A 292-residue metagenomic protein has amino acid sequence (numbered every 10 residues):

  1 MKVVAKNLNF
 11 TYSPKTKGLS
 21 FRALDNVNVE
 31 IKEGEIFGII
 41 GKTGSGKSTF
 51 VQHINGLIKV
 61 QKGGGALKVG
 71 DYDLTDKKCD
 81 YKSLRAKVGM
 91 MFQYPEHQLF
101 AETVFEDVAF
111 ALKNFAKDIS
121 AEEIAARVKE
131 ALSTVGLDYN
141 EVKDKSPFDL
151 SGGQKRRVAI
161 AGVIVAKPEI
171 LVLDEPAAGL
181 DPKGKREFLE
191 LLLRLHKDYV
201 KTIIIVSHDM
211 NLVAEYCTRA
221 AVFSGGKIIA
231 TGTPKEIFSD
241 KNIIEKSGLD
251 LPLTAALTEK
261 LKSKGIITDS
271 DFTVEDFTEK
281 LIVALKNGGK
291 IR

Functional and structural regions predicted by a protein language model:
I40-K42: The feature captures the beta-strand-to-loop junction immediately N-terminal to the Walker
N55: Helix-to-loop junction immediately C-terminal to a conserved catalytic motif
A66-S83: ABC ATPase NBD Q-loop/coupling interface
S146-L150, Q154: Conserved ABC ATPase signature
K167: Conserved catalytic motifs of ABC-family nucleotide-binding domains
L171-D174: Catalytic Walker B motif of ABC-type/P-loop ATPase nucleotide-binding domains
